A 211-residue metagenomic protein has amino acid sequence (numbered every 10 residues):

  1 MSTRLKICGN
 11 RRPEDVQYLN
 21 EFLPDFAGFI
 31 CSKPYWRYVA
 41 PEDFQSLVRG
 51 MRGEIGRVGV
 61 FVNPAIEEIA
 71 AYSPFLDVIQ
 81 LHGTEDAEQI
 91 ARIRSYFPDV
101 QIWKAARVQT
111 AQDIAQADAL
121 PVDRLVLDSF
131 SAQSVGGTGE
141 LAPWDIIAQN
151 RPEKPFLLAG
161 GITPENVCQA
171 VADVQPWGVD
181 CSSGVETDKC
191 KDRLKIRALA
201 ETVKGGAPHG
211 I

Functional and structural regions predicted by a protein language model:
M1-I211: Conserved N-terminal beta1-alpha1 strand-loop-helix module at the mouth
